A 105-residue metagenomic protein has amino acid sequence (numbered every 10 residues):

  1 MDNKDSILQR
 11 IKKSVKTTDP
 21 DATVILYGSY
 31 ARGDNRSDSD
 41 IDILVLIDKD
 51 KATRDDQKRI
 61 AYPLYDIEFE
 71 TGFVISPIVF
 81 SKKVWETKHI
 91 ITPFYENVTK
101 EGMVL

Functional and structural regions predicted by a protein language model:
M1-T23, A31-G33, S37, D48-L105: Catalytic core of pol beta-like nucleotidyltransferases
D40-L46: Short, aliphatic-rich beta-strand segments
